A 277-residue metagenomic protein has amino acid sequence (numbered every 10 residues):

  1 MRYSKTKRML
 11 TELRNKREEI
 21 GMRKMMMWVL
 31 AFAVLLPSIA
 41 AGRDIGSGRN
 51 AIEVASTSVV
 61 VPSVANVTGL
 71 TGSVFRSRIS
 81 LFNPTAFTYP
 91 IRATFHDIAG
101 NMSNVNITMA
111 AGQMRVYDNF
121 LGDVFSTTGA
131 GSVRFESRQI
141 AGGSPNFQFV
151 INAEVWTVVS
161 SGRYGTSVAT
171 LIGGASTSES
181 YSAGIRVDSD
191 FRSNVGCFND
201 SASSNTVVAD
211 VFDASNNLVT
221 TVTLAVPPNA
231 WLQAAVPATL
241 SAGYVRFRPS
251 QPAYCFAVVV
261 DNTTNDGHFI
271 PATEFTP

Functional and structural regions predicted by a protein language model:
M1-G21: Short, Lys/Arg-enriched N-terminal segments with co-localized hydrophobic residues within the first ~10-30 amino acids
T11-E12, A31, V159, A234: Enriched - but not universal
R14-K16, P37, A41: N-terminal start and proteolytic maturation junction detector
I20-V29: Bacterial N-terminal signal peptides that target proteins for export
V29-P37: Bacterial N-terminal signal peptides
A40-P277: Gly/Pro-rich, tryptophan- and cysteine-flecked surface segments typical of secreted/extracellular proteins
